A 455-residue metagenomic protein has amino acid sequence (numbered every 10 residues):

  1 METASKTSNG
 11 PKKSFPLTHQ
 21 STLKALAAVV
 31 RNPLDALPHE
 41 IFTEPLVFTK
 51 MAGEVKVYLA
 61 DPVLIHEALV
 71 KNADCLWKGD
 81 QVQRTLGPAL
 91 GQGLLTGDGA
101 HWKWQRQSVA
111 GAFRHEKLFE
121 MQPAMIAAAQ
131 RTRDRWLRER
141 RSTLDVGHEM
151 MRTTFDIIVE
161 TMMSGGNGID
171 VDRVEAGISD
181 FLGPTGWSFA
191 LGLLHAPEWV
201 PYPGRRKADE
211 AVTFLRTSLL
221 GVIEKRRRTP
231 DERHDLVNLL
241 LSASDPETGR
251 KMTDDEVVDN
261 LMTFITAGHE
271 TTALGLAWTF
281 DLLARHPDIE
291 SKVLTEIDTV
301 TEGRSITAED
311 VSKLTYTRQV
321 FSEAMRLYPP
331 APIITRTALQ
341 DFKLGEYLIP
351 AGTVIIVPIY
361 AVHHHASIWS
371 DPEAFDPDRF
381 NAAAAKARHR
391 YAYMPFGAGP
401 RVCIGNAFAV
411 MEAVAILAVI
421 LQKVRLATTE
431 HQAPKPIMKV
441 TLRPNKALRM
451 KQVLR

Functional and structural regions predicted by a protein language model:
M1-K13, W77-Q83, H101, K117-L274 (+2 more regions): Cytochrome P450 heme-thiolate monooxygenase catalytic core
M1-W104, F119-R131, G168-I169, A211 (+3 more regions): N-terminal membrane-proximal hinge/A-helix region immediately C-terminal to the signal-anchor transmembrane segment
E2-K6, D35, I41, A129 (+6 more regions): Cytochrome P450 proximal C-terminal region
L23-E44, T217, G221, R304-G345: Conserved cytochrome P450 K-helix E-x-x-R motif and the immediately C-terminal K′/meander segment
P230, V357-A384: Conserved cytochrome P450 K-helix/beta-meander segment immediately N-terminal to the heme-binding cysteine loop
T271-E296, A407-Q422: Cytochrome P450 catalytic-core helices
